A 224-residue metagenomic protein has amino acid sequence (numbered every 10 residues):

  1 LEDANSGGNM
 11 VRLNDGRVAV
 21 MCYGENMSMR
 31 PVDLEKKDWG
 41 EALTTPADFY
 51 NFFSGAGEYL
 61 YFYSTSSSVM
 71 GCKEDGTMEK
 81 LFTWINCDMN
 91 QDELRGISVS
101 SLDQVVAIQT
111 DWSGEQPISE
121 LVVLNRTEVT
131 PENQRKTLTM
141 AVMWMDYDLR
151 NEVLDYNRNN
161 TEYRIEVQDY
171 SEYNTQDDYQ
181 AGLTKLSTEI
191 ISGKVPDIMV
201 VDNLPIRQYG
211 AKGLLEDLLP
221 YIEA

Functional and structural regions predicted by a protein language model:
L1-D3, G24-P46, S68-D88, I118-P131: Surface-exposed loop/turn elements that mediate protein-protein interactions on large endomembrane-trafficking
D3-N14, T45-E58, M89-S100: Repeated scaffold domains used in trafficking and secretory/extracellular systems, primarily beta-propellers
V20-M21, F62-Y63, V106-I108: Residue position within the beta-strands of beta-propeller blades
G24, M143-M145, V201-P205: Beta->alpha turn/N-cap motifs
R95-E132: Blade-level signature of beta-propeller repeat domains, shared across WD40, Kelch, NHL, RCC1 and BNR/Asp-box propellers
N133-D146, Y163-Y170, I198: Short, well-ordered beta-strand elements
N151-D169: Short alpha-helix C-terminal cap/hinge motif
R164-A224: Extracytoplasmic "Venus flytrap"/periplasmic binding protein-like
